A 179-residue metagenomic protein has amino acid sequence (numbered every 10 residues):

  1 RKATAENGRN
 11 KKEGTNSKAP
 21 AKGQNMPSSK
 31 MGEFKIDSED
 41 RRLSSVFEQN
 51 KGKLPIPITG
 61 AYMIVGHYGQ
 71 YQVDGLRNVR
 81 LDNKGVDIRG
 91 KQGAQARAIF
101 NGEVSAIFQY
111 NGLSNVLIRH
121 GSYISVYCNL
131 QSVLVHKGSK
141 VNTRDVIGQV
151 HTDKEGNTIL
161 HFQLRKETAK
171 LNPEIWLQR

Functional and structural regions predicted by a protein language model:
R1-A106, K170-R179: Extracytoplasmic/periplasmic cell wall- or extracellular glycan-interacting regions that localize and scaffold envelope
P55-I58, Y110, K154-G156: Extracellular/periplasmic catalytic domains that process cell-envelope and extracellular macromolecules
H67, I107-F108, V150-D153: Residue-level recognition of beta-strand microenvironments
D74-K84, N111-L117, T158-H161: Short aromatic-glycine-enriched beta-strand elements
Q95-A98, L134, K140: Residue-level "contact hotspot" at macromolecular interaction interfaces
A98-S132: Zn2+-dependent peptidoglycan hydrolase active-site motif and core
L117-R119, K137-R179: Conserved, short, structured surface segments that act as functional micro-motifs
